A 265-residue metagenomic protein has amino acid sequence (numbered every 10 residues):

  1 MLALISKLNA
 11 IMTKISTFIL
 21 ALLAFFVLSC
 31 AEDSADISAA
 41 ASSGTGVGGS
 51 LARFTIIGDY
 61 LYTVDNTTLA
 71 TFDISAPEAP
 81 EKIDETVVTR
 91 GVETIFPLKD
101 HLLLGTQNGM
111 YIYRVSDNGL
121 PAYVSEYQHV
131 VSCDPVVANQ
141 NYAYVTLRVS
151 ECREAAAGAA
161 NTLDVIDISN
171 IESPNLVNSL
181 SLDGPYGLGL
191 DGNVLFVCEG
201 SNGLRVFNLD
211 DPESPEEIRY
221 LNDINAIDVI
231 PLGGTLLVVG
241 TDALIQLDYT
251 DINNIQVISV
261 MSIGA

Functional and structural regions predicted by a protein language model:
M1-L28: Sec-dependent bacterial lipoprotein signal peptides
C30-A265: Feature marking well-ordered beta-strand scaffolds used for ligand recognition
